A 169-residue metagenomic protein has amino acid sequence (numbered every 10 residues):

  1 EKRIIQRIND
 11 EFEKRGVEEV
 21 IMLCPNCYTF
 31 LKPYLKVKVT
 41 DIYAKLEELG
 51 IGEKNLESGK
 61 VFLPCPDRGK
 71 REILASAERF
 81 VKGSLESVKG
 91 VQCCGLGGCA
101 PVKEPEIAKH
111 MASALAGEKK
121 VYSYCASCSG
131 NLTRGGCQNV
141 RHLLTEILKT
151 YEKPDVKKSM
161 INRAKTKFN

Functional and structural regions predicted by a protein language model:
E1-N169: Iron-sulfur cluster-binding electron-transfer modules in prokaryotic oxidoreductases
